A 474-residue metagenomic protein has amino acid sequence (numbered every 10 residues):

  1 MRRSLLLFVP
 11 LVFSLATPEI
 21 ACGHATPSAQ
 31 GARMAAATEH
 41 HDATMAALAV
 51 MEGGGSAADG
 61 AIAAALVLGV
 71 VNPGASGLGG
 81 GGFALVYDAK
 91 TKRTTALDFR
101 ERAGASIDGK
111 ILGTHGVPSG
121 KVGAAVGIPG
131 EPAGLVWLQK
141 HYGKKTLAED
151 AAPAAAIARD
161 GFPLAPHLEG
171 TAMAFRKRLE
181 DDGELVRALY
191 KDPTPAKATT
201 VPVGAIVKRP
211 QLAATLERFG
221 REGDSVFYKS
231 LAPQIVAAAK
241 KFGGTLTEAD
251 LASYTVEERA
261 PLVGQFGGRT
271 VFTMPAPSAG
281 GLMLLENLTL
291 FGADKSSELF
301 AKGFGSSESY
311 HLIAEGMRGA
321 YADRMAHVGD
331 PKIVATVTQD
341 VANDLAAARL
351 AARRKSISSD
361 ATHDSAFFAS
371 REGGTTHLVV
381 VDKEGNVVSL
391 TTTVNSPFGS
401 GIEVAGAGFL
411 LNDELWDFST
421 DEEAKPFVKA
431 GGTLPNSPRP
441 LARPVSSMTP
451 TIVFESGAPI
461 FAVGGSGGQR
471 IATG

Functional and structural regions predicted by a protein language model:
M1-S4: Positively charged n-region of N-terminal signal peptides that target proteins for export
L6-E19: Bacterial N-terminal signal peptides
H24-M45, A49, A57-Y228, P233-R269 (+6 more regions): Noncatalytic scaffold domains of N-terminal-nucleophile
V70-Y87, T91-T95, L246-T247, V387-S456 (+1 more regions): Active-site rim segments in enzyme catalytic domains, especially the processed small/beta chain of N-terminal
L185, D294-V394, A407, E422-E423 (+1 more regions): Internal maturation/activation junctions in enzymes
Y254-T255, F368-G373, R443-P444: Short loop/turn motifs at secondary-structure junctions and domain boundaries
F272-G281, T375-V379, T391-I402, G465-A472: Glycine-rich phosphate/pyrophosphate-binding beta-alpha loops
G281-L299, V453-F461, G467-G474: M16/insulysin-pitrilysin zinc metalloprotease superfamily fold
